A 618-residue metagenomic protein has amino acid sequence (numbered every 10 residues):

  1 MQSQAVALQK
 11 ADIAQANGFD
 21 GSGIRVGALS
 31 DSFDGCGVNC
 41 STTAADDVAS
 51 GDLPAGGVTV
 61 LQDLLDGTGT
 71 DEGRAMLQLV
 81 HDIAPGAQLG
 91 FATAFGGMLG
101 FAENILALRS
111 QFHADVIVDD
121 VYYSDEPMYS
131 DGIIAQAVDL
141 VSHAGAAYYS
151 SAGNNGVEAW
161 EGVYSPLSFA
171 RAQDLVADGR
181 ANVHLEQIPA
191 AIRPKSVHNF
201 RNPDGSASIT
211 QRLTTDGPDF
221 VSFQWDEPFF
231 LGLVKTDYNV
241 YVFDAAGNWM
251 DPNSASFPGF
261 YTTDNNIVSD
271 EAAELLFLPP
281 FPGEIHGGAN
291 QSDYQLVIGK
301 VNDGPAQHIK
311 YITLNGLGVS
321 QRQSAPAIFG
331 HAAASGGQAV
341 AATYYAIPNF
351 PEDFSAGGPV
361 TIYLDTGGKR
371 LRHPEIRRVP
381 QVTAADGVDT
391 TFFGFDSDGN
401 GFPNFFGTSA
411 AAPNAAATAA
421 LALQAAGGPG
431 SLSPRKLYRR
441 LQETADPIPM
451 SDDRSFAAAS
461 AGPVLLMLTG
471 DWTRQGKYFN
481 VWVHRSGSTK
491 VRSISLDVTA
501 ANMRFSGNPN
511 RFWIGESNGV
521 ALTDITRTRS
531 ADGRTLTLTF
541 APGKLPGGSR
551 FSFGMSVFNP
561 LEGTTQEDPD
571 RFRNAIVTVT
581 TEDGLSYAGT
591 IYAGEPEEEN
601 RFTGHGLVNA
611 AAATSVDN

Functional and structural regions predicted by a protein language model:
M1-A28, Y129-S130, I134, D139 (+7 more regions): N-terminal domain-start motif of subtilase-like serine proteases
V6-D63, S150-G153, E158-A159, F220-F223 (+3 more regions): Acidic-leg catalytic submotif of subtilisin-like serine proteases
N17-G27, D31-R74, A159-W160, P166-V197 (+4 more regions): Active-site core segment of subtilase-fold serine proteases
D31-C36, V48-D125, L231, D237 (+1 more regions): Subtilisin-like peptidase catalytic core
D115, A146, A339, V382-A384 (+3 more regions): C-terminal subdomain of the subtilisin-like protease fold in secreted/lumenal serine endopeptidases
D219-N253, A384-D452: Hydrolase catalytic cores
P463-A501: Short beta-strand elements of extracellular/lumenal beta-sandwich folds
G533-R573: Low-complexity, intrinsically disordered segments enriched in Ser/Thr together with acidic residues
